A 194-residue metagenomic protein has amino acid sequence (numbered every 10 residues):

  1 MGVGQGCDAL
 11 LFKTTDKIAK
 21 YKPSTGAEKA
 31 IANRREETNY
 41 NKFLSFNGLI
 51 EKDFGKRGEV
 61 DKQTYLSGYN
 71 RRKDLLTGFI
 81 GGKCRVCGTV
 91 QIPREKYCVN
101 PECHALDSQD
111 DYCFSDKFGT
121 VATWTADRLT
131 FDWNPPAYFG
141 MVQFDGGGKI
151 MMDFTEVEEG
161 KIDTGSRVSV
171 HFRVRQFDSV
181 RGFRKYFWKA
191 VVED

Functional and structural regions predicted by a protein language model:
M1-T64: Conserved beta-strand-centric core segments of catalytic alpha/beta enzyme folds
G58-F118, T123: Cys/His-rich short segments
D111-Y112, G140, E158: Short, conserved secondary-structure segments in the cores of folded domains
F114-T130, R167-V170: Structural detector for short beta-strands of small beta-barrel domains
L129-M141: Short aromatic-glycine-enriched beta-strand elements
E156-H171: Short nucleic-acid-contacting surface segments enriched for D/E, G, S/T with interspersed K/R
H171-D194: OB-fold/S1-family single-stranded nucleic acid-binding modules
